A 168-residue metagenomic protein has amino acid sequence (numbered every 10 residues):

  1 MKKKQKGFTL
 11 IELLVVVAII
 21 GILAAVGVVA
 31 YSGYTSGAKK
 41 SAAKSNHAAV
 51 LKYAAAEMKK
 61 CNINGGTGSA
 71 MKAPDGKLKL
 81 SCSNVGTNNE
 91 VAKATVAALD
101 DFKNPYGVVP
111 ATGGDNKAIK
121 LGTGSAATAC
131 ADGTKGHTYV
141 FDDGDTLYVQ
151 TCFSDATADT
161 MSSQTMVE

Functional and structural regions predicted by a protein language model:
M1-K3, A56: Short, contiguous, well-ordered secondary-structure segments
K2, T35-S36, K40, A48 (+2 more regions): General helical secondary-structure elements
K3-T35: N-terminal single-pass transmembrane signal-anchor helix
K6, V29-S32, L51, N104 (+2 more regions): Intrinsically disordered, low-complexity segments enriched in small/polar residues
A18-I20, V29, Y53, A94 (+1 more regions): Compositionally biased, intrinsically disordered low-complexity segments
K39-G65: Membrane-proximal N-terminal amphipathic helix
A56-E168: Periplasmic/extracellular, small/polar-rich flexible segments of pilin-like filament-forming proteins
